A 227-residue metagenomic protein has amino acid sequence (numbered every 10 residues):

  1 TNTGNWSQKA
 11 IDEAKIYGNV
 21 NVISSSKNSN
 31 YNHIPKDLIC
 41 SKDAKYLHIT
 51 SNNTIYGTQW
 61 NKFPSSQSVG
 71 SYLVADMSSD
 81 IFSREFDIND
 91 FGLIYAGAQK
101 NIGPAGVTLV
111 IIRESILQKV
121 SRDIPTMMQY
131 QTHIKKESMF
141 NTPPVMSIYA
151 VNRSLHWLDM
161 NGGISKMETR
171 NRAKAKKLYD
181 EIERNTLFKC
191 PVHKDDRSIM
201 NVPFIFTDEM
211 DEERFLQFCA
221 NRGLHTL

Functional and structural regions predicted by a protein language model:
T1-W6: Conserved PLP-anchoring active-site segment centered on the Schiff-base-forming lysine
K9-Y17: Active-site-proximal loop->helix
A14, S26-I81: Active-site phosphate-binding strand-loop segment of PLP-dependent enzymes
H33-P35, G57-K62, S83-N89, A105-T108 (+2 more regions): A short secondary-structure junction signal
V74, I88-Q99, T108: Conserved active-site segment immediately N-terminal to the catalytic lysine that forms the internal aldimine
A98-Y179, H193: Active-site C-terminal subdomain of aminotransferase-like
E183, L187-L227: Conserved C-terminal alpha-helix-loop-beta "cap" of PLP-dependent enzymes that closes/shapes the active-site mouth
